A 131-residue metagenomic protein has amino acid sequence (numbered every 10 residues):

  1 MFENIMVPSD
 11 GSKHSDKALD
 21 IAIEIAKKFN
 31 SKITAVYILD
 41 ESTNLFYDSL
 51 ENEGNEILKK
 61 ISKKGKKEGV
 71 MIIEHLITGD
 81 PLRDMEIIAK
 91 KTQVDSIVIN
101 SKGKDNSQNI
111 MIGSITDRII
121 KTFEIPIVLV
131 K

Functional and structural regions predicted by a protein language model:
E3-D48: Small/aliphatic-rich secondary-structure junction motif
A18, L45-S49, E86-I87, N109-M111: Short, well-ordered secondary-structure micro-motifs
L19, D48-K59: Short, surface-exposed alpha-helical segments at coil->helix boundaries
A26, I61-G65, A89: Conserved hydrophobic residues forming the short capping helix/wall of the S-adenosyl-L-methionine
S31-K32, V70, V94, I125: Short glycine/serine/threonine/alanine-rich loop segments
T34, I73, V128: Conserved beta-strand positions in the Rossmann-like core of class I SAM-dependent methyltransferases
K67-I97: Structural beta-alpha unit
I88, T92-K131: Gly/Ser-rich helix-loop-strand patches that form or flank binding pockets for ribonucleotide-derived cofactors
